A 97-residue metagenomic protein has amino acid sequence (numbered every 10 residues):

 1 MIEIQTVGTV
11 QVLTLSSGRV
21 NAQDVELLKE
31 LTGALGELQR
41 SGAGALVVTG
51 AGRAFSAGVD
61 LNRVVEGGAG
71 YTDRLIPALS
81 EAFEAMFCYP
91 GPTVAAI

Functional and structural regions predicted by a protein language model:
M1-T49, E84: Conserved CoA-thioester-binding segment of acyl-CoA-metabolizing enzymes
D24, T72, A95-A96: A generic secondary-structure micro-motif detector that highlights 1-2 residue hydrophobic/ambivalent hotspots embedded
T49-G50, I97: Short beta-strand/turn micro-motifs composed of small residues that flank or help shape donor/cofactor-binding pockets
G50-A85: Glycine- (often His-adjacent) and acidic-residue-rich active-site loop that binds/positions the CoA thioester
F83-I97: Glycine-rich beta-to-alpha active-site loop
